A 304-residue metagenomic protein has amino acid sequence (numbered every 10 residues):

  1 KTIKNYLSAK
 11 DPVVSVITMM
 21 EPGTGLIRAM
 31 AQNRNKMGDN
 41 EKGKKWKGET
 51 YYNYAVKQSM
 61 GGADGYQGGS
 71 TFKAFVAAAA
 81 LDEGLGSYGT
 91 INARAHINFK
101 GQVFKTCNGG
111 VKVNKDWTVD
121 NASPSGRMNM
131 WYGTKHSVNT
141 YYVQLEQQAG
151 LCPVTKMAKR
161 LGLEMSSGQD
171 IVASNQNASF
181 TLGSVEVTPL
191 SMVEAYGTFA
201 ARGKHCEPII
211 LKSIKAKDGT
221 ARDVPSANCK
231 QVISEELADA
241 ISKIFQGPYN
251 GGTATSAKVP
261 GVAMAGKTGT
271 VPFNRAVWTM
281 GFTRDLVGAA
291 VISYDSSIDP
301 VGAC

Functional and structural regions predicted by a protein language model:
K1-S8, I17, A29-N33, G38-G68 (+5 more regions): A penicillin-recognizing enzyme superfamily signal
P12-V16, L145-A149, K156-L161, D170-S174 (+2 more regions): Short coil/turn segments at secondary-structure boundaries
E21-R28, L161: Short, glycine-anchored, charge-dense loop/turn motifs used at functional sites
I27-M30, T71-L81, S87, Y141-Y142 (+3 more regions): Extended, hydrophobic alpha-helical segments in both membrane/secreted and soluble proteins
N35, A79, E83-S87, A95 (+7 more regions): A generic secondary-structure signal for well-formed alpha-helical elements
G38-D64, N98-P124, M165-S174, D223 (+1 more regions): Surface-exposed intrinsically disordered loops and tails
D64, L85-V154, N177, K217-G247: Conserved catalytic neighborhood of penicillin-recognizing serine enzymes
G150-E194: Mid-domain, small-residue-enriched loop/turn segments at the edges of structured enzyme/sensor domains
